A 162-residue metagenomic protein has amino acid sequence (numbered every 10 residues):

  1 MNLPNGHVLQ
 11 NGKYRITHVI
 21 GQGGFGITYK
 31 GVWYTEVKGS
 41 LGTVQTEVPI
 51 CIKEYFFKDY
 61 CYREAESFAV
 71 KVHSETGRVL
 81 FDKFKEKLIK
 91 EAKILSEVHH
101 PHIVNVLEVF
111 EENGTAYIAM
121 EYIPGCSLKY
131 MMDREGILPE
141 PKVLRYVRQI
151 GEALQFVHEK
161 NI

Functional and structural regions predicted by a protein language model:
T17-G23, T28: Protein kinase glycine-rich loop
G21, K90, H99-H102: Flexible N-lobe loop architecture of eukaryotic-like protein kinase catalytic domains
K30, K38-E75: Glycine-rich ATP phosphate-binding loop
Y62-E97: AlphaC helix of the eukaryotic protein kinase fold
V109: Activation-segment/catalytic-loop signature of the eukaryotic protein kinase fold
N113-S127, M131: Conserved short submotifs of the Hanks-type protein kinase catalytic core that shape the nucleotide-binding pocket
Y146-V147: Activation segment signature within eukaryotic-like protein kinase domains
I150-I162: Protein kinase catalytic-loop region centered on the HRD/HxD motif
